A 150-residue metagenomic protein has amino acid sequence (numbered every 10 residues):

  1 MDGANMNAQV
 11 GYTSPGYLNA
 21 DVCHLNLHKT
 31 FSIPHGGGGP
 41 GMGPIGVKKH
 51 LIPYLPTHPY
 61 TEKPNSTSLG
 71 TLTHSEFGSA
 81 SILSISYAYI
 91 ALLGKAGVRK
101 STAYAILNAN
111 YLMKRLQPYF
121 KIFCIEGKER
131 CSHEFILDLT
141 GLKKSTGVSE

Functional and structural regions predicted by a protein language model:
M1-T67, K144-V148: Conserved PLP-enzyme active-site core in the AAT-like
H58, T67-L93, G97-G147: Conserved small-domain helix->loop->beta segment predominantly found in fold-type I
